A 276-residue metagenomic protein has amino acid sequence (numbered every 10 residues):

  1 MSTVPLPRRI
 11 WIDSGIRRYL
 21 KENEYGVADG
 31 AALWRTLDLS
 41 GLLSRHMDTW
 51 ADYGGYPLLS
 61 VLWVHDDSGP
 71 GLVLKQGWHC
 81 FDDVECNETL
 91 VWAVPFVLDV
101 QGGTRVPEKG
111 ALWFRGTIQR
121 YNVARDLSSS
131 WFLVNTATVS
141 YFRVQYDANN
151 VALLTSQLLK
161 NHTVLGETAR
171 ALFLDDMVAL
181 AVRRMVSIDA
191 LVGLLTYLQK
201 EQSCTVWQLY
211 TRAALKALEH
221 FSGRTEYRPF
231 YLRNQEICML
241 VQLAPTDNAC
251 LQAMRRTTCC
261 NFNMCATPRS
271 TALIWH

Functional and structural regions predicted by a protein language model:
M1, P5-H276: Non-catalytic accessory/interaction domains
